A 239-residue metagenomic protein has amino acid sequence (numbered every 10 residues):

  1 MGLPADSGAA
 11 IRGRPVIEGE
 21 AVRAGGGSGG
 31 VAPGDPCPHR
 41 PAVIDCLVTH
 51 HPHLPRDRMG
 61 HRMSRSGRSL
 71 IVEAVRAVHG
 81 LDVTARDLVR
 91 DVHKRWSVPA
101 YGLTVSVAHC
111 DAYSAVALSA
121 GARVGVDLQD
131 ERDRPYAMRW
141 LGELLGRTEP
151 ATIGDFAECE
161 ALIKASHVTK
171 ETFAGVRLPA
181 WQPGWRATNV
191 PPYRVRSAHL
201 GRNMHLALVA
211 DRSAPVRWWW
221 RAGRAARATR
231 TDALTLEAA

Functional and structural regions predicted by a protein language model:
G2-A239: Core catalytic alpha/beta fold that binds nucleotide/phospho-ligands
